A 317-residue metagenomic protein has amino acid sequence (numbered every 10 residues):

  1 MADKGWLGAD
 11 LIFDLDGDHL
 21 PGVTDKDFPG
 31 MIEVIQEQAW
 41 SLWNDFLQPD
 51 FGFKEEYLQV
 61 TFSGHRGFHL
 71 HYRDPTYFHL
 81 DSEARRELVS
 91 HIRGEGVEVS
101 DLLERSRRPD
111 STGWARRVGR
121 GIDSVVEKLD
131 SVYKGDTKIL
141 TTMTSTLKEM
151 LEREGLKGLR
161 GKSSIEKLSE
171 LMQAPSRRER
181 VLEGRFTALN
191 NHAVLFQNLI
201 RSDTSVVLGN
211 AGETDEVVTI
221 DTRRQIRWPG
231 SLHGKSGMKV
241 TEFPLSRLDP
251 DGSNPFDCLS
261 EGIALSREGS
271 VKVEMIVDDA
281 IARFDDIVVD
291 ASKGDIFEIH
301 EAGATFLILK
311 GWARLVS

Functional and structural regions predicted by a protein language model:
M1-S63, D74-S82, E87, G94-T204 (+3 more regions): Signature for HUH/AEP ssDNA processing cores
L11, F68, I226: Residue-level detector of short, conserved catalytic/binding motifs and their immediate flanks
V23-K26, S82, G237-T241, A282-D286 (+1 more regions): Short conserved micro-motifs at the rims of enzyme active sites and ligand-binding pockets
H65-G67, A302: A generic structural motif
F68-D74: A short beta-strand motif that forms the metal-chelation/ATP-contact edge of phosphoryl-transfer active sites
I220-R223, P229-K239, P250-G303: C-terminal accessory/binding modules appended to enzymatic or scaffolding proteins
F306-L307: Basic amphipathic alpha-helical segments that dock to polyanions
G311-S317: A short, conserved structural fragment
